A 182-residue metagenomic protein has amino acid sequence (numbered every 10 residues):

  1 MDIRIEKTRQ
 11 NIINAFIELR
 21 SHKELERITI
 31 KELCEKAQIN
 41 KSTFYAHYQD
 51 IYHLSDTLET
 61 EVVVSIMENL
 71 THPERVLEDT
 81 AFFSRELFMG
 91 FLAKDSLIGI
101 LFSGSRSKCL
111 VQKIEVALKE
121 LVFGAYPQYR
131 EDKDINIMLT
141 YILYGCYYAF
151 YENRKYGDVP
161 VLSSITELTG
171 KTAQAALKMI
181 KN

Functional and structural regions predicted by a protein language model:
M1-K23, R27-I30, K36-N182: Alpha-helical bundle regulatory/interaction domains
